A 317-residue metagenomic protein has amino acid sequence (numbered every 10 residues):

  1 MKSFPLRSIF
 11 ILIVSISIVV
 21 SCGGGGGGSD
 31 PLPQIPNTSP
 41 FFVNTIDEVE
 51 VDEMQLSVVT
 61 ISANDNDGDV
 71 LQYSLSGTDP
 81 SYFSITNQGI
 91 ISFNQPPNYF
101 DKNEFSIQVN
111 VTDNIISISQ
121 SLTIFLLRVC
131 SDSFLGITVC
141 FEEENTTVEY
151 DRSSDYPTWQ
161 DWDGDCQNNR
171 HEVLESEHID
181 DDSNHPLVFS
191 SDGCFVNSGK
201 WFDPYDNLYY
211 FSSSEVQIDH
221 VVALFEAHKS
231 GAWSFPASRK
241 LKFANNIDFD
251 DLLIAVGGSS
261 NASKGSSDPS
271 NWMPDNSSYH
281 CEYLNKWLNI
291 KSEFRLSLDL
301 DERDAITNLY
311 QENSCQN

Functional and structural regions predicted by a protein language model:
K2-V20: Sec-dependent bacterial lipoprotein signal peptides
I16-F41: Bacterial Sec-dependent N-terminal signal peptides
P40-R128: Acidic, turn/loop-rich segments in luminal/extracellular domains of secretory-pathway and cell-surface proteins
C130-Q167, H171-E175, E302-D304, C315-Q316: N-terminal module-boundary/linker segments of secreted carbohydrate-active enzymes
I179, S183-C194: A charge-rich, low-complexity, intrinsically flexible signal that marks solvent-exposed coils, linkers, repeats
W201-N317: Domain-level detector of nuclease and nuclease-like folds in predominantly extracellular/periplasmic contexts
